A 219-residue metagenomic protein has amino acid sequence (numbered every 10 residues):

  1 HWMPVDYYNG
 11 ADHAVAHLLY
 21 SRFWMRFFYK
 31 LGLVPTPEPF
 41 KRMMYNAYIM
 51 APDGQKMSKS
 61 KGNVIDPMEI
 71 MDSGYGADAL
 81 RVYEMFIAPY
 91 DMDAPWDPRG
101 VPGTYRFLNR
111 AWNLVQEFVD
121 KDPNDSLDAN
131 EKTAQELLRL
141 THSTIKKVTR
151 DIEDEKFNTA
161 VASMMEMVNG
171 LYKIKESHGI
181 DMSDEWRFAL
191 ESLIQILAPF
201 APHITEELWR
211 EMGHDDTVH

Functional and structural regions predicted by a protein language model:
H1-M92: Alpha-helical recognition segments enriched in aromatics with Gly/Pro capping that present substrate-recognition
T36, E69-H219: Helix-rich, typically C-terminal accessory recognition domains appended to large enzymatic cores
